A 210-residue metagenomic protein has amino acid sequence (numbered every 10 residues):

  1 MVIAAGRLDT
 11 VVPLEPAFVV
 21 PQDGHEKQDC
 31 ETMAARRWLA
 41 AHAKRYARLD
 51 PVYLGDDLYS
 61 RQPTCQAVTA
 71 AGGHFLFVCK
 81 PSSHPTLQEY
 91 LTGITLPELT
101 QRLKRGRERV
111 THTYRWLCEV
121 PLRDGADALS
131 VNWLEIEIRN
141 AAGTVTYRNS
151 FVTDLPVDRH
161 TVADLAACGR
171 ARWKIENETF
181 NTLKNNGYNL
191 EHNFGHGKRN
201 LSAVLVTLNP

Functional and structural regions predicted by a protein language model:
M1-Q66, A71: Conserved, well-structured functional cores that handle cations and Mg-NTP chemistry
V52, H74, N189: Residue-level detector of anion-binding/catalytic polar loops
G55, E135, W173-N177: Single, functionally critical "micro-switch" positions that shape active/binding sites and transmembrane helices
Q62-Q66, Q88, F180: Short amphipathic alpha-helical segments and helix-helix/interface helices
H74, V78-R172: An anionic, glycine-rich sequence signature occurring as long contiguous blocks
R159-F194: Short amphipathic alpha-helical "interface-anchor" segments enriched in bulky aromatics
N185-P210: Basic, amphipathic alpha-helical segments enriched in Lys/Arg and hydrophobic/aromatic residues
